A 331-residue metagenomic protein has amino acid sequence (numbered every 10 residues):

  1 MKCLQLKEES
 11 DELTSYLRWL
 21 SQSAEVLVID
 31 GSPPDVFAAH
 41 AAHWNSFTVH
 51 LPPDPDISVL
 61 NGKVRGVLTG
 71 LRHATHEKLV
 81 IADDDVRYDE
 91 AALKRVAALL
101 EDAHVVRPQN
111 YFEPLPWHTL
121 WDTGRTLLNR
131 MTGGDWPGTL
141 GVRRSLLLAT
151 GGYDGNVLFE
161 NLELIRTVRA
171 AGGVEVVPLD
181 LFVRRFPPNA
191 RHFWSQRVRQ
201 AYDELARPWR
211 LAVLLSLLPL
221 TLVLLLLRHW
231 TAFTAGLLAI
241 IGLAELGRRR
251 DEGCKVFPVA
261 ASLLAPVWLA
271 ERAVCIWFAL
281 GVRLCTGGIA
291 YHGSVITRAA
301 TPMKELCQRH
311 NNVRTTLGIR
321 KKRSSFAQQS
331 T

Functional and structural regions predicted by a protein language model:
M1-L6, I29: A conserved hydrophobic helix/loop-capping motif in glycosyltransferases and polysaccharide synthases
L13-T14, H76, E90-E101, Y153: Short alpha-helix within the catalytic core of nucleotide-sugar-dependent glycosyltransferases
T14-D56: Acidic donor-binding segment of Leloir-type glycosyltransferases
V49-R72, R95-T150, W194-A201, A261-A279 (+1 more regions): Long helical/loop segments within the catalytic core of UDP-sugar-dependent glycosyltransferases, especially the large
H76-R87: Short beta-strand-to-loop acidic/aromatic patch adjacent to the donor-nucleotide binding site
F112-L120, D154-L211, S294-K304: Catalytic donor/gating beta->alpha subdomain of glycosyltransferases that bind UDP-sugars
L215-G288: Membrane-embedded multi-pass helical conduit in multi-pass membrane proteins, especially envelope-biosynthetic
P302-K322, F326: Short, surface-exposed, low-complexity cationic segments
